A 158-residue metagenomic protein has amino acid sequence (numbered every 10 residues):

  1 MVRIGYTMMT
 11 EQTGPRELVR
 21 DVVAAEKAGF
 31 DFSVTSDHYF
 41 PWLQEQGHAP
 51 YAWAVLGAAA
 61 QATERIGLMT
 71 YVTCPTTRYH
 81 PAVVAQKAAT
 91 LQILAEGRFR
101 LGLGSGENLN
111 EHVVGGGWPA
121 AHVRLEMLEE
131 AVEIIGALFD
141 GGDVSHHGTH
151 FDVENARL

Functional and structural regions predicted by a protein language model:
M1-T63, G67-Y71: N-terminal beta1-alpha1-beta2 module of alpha/beta enzyme domains
R3, A60-E64, L68-V72, I93-G102 (+1 more regions): Amphipathic repeat-derived elements
T10-Q12, Y39-F40, C74-T76, S105-L109 (+1 more regions): Active-site-proximal loop/turn and secondary-structure-junction residues that shape catalytic pockets, frequently
Q12, Q46, R78, W118-H122: Charge-dense, low-complexity intrinsically disordered segments
G14-L18, T76-T90: Glycine-rich anion/phosphate-binding loops
Q44-H48, H80-A82, G115: Short, solvent-exposed loop/turn segments at secondary-structure boundaries
A82-L158: Internal, glycine-rich beta/alpha segment that forms the wall or movable "lid" of small-molecule/cofactor binding
